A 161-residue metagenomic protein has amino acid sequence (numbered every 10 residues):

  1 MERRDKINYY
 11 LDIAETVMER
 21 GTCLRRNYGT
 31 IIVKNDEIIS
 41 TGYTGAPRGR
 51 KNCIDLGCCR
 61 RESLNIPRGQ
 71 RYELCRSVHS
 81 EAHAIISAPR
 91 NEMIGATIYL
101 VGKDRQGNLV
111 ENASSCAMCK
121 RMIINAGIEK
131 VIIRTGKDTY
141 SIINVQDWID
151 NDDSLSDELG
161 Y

Functional and structural regions predicted by a protein language model:
M1-Y161: Zinc-dependent deaminase catalytic domain
